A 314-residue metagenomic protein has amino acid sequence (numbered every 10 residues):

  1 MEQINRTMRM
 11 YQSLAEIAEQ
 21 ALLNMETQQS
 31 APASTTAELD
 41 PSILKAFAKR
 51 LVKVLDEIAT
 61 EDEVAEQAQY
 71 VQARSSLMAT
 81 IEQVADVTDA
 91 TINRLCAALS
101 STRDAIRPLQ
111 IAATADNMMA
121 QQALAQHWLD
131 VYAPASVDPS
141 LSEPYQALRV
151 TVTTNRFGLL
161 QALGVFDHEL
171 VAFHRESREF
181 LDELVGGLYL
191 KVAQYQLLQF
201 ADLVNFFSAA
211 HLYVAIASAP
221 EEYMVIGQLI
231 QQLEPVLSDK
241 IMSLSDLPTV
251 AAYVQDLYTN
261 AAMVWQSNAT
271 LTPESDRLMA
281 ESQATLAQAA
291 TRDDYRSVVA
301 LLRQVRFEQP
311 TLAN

Functional and structural regions predicted by a protein language model:
M1-N314: Amphipathic alpha-helical assembly segments used for oligomerization, scaffolding, or translocation
